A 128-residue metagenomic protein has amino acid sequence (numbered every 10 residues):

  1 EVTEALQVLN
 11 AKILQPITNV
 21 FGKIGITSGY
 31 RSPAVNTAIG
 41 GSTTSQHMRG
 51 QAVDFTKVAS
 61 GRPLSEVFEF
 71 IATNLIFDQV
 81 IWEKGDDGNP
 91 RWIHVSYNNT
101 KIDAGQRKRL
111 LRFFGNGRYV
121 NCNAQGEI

Functional and structural regions predicted by a protein language model:
E1-A5, G50-A59: Short histidine-centered catalytic/ligand-binding loop motif
E1-T18, F114-I128: Extracytoplasmic cell-surface/polysaccharide-interacting catalytic and binding patches
K12-G40: Extended, low-complexity, intrinsically disordered C-terminal regulatory tails of eukaryotic serine/threonine kinases
I24, V53, W92-I93: A broad, low-specificity signal marking well-ordered, structured residues that form hydrophobic/aromatic
I39-D54: Active-site microenvironments of hydrolase-like enzyme catalytic domains
K57-I128: Catalytic cores and adjacent binding grooves of peptidoglycan-active enzymes
